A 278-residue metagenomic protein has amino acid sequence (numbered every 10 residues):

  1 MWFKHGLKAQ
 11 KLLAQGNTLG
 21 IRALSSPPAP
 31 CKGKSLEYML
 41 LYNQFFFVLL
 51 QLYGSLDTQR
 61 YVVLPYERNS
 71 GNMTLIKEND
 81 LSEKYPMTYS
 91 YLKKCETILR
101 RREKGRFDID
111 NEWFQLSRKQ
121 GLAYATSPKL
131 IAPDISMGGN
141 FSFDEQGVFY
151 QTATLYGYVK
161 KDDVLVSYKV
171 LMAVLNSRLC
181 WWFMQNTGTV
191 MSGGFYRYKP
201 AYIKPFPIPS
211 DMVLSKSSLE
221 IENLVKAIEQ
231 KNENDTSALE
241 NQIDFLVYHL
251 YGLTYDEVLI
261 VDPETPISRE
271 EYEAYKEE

Functional and structural regions predicted by a protein language model:
H5, Q10, Y38, Y42-Q44 (+1 more regions): Low-complexity, intrinsically disordered or signal/transmembrane-proximal segments
S25-S26, S35: Serine residues within intrinsically disordered or low-complexity segments
Q44-K216: Polybasic, glycine- and aromatic-enriched phosphate-binding surface used to engage nucleic acids
M87, I208-E278: Non-catalytic DNA-recognition/assembly elements of restriction-modification systems
